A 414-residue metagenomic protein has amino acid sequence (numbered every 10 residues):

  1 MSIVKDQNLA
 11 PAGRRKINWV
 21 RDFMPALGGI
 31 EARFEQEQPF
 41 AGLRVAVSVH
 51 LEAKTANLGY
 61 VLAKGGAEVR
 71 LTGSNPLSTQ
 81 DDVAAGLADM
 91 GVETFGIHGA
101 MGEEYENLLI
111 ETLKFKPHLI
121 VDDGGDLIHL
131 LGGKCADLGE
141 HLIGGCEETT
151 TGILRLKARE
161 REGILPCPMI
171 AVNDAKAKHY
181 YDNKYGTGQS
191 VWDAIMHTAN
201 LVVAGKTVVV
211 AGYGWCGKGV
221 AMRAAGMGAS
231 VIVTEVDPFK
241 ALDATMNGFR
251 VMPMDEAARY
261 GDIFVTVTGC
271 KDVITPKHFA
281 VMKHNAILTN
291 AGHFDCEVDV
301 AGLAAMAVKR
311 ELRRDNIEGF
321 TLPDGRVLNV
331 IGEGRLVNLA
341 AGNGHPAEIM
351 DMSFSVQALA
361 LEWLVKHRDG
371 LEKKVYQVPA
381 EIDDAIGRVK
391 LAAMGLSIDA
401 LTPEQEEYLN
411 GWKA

Functional and structural regions predicted by a protein language model:
S2-F40, S74-T79, A84-K206: Glycine/serine-rich phosphate-binding loop and adjoining beta1-alpha1 elements at the start of nucleotide-handling
P11-M24, F40-R44, E52, C167-G205 (+2 more regions): Adenosine-phosphate binding glycine-rich loop
G29-A32, A63, I128-H129, G133-L138 (+2 more regions): Rossmann-fold NAD(P) dinucleotide-binding segment
V49-G66, D182, G186-Y260, T266-K271: Glycine-rich phosphate/diphosphate-binding loop of Rossmann-like nucleotide-binding domains
A67-T79, I232-T234: Short internal beta-strands
G73, I120-D123, C135-T151, C270 (+3 more regions): ADP-ribose/adenylate-binding Rossmann-like module
L113-K114, V203, D255-G261, F279-K283: A short, aliphatic-rich alpha-helical micro-motif
